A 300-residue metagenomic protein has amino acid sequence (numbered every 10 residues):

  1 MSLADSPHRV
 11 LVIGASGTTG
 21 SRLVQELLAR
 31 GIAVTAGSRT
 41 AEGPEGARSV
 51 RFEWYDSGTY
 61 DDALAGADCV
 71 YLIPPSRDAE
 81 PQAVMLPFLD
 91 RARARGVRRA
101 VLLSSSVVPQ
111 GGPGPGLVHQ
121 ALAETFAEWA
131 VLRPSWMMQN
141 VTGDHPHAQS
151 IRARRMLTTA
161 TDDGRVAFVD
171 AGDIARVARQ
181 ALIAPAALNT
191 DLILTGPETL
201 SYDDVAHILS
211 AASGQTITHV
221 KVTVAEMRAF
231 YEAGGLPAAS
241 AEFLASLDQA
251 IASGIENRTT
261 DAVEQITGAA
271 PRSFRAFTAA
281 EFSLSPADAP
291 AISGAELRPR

Functional and structural regions predicted by a protein language model:
S2-A4, A15-S16, A225-R300: A hydrophobic C-terminal alpha-helical subdomain
S2-T40, P44-E45, Y55-D56, A65-A67 (+7 more regions): Oxidoreductase cofactor-interface core, primarily capturing Rossmann-like NAD(P)-dependent enzymes
V50-E53: Cofactor-binding loops of NAD(P)H-dependent oxidoreductases, dominated by short-chain dehydrogenase/reductases
A171, Y202, V224, S273-F274: Structural motif detector for alpha-helix initiation sites
